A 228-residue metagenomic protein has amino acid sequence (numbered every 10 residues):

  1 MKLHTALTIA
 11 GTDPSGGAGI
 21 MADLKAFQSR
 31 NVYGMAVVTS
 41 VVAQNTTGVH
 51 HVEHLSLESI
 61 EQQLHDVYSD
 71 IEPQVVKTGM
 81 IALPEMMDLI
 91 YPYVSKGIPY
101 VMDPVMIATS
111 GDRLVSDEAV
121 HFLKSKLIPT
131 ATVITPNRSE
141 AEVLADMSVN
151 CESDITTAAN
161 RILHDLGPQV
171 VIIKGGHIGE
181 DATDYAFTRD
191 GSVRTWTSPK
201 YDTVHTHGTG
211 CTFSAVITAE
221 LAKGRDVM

Functional and structural regions predicted by a protein language model:
K2-T8, K25-T109: Conserved N-terminal subdomain of the carbohydrate kinase-like
I9-S15, V193-G208: Short pre-catalytic strand/loop immediately N-terminal to key active-site residues, enriched for Gly-Thr
P14-A18, I81-L89, L114-H121: Glycine-rich anion/phosphate-binding loops
M21, A26, E142-V143, T203-V227: Short, small-residue alpha-helix embedded
N31-M35, S192-R194, E220-M228: Phosphate-handling active-site elements
D103-V115, A119, L123: Rossmann-like NAD(P)(H) cofactor-binding subdomain of soluble oxidoreductases
D117-V193: Conserved phosphate/ATP/ADP-binding segment of small-molecule kinases
